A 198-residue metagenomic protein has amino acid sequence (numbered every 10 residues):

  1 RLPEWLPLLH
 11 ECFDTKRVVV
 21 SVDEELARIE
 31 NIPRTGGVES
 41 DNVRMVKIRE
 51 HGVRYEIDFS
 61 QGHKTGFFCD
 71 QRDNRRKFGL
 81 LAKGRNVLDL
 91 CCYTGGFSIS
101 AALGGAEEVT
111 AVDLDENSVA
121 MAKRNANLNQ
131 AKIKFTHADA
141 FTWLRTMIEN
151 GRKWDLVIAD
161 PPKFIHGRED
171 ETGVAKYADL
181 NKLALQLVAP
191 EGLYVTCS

Functional and structural regions predicted by a protein language model:
L2-F68, R76: Non-catalytic substrate-recognition/targeting regions of SAM-dependent transferases
C69-R85: Conserved alpha-helix/loop element of class I SAM-dependent methyltransferases that forms part of the SAM/SAH-binding
G84-Y93: Conserved class I S-adenosyl-L-methionine
T94-E107: Conserved SAM-binding loop of SAM-dependent methyltransferases across substrates and taxa, primarily the Class I
E108-D113: Conserved SAM-binding motif I beta-strand of class I
N117-I158: S-adenosyl-L-methionine
S118, W154-L183, A189: Mobile active-site "lid"/loop adjacent to the S-adenosyl-L-methionine
V188-Y194: Short glycine-dipeptide loop
